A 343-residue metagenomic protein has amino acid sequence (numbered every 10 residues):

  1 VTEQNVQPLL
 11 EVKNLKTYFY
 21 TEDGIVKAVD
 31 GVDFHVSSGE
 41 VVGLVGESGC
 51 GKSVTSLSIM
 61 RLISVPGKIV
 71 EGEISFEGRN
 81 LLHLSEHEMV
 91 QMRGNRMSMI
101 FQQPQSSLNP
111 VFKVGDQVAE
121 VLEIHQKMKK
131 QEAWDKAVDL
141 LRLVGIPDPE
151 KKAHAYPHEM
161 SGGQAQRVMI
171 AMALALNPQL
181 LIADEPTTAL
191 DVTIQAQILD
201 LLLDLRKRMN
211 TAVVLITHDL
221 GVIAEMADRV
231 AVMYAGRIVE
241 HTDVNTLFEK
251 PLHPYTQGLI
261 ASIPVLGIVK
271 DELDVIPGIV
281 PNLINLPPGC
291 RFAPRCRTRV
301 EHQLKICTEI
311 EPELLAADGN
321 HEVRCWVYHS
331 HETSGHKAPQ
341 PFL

Functional and structural regions predicted by a protein language model:
V6-P8, P147-K151, D243-L343: Short catalytic/signature loops enriched in Gly
E47, R61, I182, P186 (+2 more regions): P-loop NTP-binding/switch modules centered on Walker-like glycine-rich loops
I69-N80: Conserved ABC transporter NBD signature motif
R79-N80, E132-K151, I260, P264: Conserved ABC ATPase "signature" region
A155-M160, Q164: Conserved ABC ATPase signature
A175-Q179: A short, proline-enriched helix->beta-strand linker immediately N-terminal to the Walker B motif in ABC-type P-loop
